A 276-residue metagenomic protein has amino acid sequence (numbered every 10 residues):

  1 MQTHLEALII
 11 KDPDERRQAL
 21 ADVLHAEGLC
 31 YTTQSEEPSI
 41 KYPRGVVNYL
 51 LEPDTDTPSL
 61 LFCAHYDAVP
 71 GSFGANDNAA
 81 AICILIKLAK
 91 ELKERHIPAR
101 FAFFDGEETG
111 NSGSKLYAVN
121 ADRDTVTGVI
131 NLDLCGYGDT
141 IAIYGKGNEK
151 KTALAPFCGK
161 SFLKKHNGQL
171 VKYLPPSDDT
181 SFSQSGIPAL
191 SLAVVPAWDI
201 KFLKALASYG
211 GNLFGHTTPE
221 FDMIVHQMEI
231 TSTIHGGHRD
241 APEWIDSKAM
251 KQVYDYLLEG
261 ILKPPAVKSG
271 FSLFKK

Functional and structural regions predicted by a protein language model:
M1-D54: A non-catalytic alpha/beta surface segment that caps or lines the substrate-entry region of metallo-dependent hydrolase
I10-R17, G74-N78, D246-M250: Solvent-exposed, acidic/flexible segments
G28-P38, G186-A197: Short, well-structured beta-strand/strand-turn elements
G45, V69-F157, K164-P175, D179-S181: Acidic/histidine-rich catalytic neighborhood of metal-dependent amide-processing enzymes
P58, F62-P70: Glycine/charged-rich beta-loop-alpha catalytic/anionic-binding loops adjacent to active sites
L60-F62, A102, G128-I130, P188-L192: Hydrophobic/aromatic beta-strand patches that form the interior of the parallel beta-sheet core in alpha/beta enzyme
D133-G136, V194-D199: Glycine-rich beta-alpha junction loops
K201-K276: His/Asp/Glu-rich mid-to-C-terminal helical/loop segments that flank catalytic regions of hydrolases
